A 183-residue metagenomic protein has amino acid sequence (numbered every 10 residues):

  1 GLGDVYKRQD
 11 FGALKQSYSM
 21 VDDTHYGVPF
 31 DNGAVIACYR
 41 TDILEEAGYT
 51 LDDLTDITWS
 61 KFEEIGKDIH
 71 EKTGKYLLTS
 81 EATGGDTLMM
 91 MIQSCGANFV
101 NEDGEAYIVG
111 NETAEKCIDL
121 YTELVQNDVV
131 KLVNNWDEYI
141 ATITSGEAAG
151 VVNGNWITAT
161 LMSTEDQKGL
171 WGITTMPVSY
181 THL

Functional and structural regions predicted by a protein language model:
G1-I36, S60-I65, C95, G172-T175: Hinge/lid segment of periplasmic solute-binding proteins
D4-D10, L54-T55, A97-K116, E123 (+2 more regions): Short, solvent-exposed loop/beta-turn-alpha elements that line the ligand-binding surface or hinge of extracytoplasmic
Y26-G27, H70-E81: Bilobed periplasmic-binding protein-like "clamshell/Venus-flytrap" ligand-binding domains
A47, D119, L124-N127, T164-L183: Extracytoplasmic/periplasmic substrate-recognition and gating elements
I57-K61, L132-T144: Short helix-initiation/N-cap motifs at beta->coil->alpha
E63-D68, E105-V133: Glycine-centered hinge/linker elements that transmit conformational signals in sensory and ligand-binding systems
W136, N153-T158: Beta->alpha turn/N-cap motifs
S145-N153: Alpha-to-beta junction loops
